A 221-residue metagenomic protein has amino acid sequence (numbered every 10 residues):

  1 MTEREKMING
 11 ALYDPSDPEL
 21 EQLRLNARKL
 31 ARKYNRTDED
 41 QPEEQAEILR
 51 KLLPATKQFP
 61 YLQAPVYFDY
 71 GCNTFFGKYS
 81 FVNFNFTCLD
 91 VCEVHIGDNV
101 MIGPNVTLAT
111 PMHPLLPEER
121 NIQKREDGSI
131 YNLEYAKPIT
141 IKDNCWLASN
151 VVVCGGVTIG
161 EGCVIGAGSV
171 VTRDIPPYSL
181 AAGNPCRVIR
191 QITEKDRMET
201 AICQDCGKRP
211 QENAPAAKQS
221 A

Functional and structural regions predicted by a protein language model:
M1-Q58, L115, P185-A221: Terminal amphipathic alpha-helical/low-complexity segments used for targeting or macromolecular assembly
R4-E5, L52, Y131, K137-P138 (+1 more regions): Short secondary-structure boundary/capping segments
I8, T140-K142, P176: Residue-level recognition of short, solvent-exposed, well-ordered loop/turn junctions that link secondary-structure
P54-K57, M101, P176: Short conserved AdoMet
P60-L62: Extracellular beta-strand-rich, repetitive "passenger/adhesive" scaffolds that bind or process carbohydrates
V66-F76, F81-V157, N184-P185, Q191-T193 (+1 more regions): Flexible, glycine/small-residue-enriched loop-and-beta-strand segment within the central core of proteins
V152-A182, C186: C-terminal/domain-terminus segments
